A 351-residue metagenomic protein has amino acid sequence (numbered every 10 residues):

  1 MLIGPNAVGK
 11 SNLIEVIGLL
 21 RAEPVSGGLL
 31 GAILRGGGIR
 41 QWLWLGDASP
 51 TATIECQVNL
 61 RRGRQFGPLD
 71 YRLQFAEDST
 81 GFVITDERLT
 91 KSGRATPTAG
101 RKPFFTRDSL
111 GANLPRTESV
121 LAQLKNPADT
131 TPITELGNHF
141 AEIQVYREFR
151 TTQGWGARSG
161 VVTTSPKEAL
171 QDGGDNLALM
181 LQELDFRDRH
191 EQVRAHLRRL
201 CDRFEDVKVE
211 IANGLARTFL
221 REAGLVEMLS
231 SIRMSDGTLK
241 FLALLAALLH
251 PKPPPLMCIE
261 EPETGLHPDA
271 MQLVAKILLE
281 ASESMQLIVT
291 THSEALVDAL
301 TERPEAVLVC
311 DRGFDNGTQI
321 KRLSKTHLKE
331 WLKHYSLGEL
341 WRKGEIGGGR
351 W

Functional and structural regions predicted by a protein language model:
M1-G36, G173, F241-L242, T290-S293: Phosphate-binding glycine-rich loops of NTP-binding sites
I14-G81: Conserved P-loop NTP-binding catalytic core
C56-R64, K91, L220-G224, R312: Short acidic, glycine-rich loop/turn motifs
G63-R199: Electropositive, glycine-dotted interaction segments that contact anionic polymers or phosphate-rich ligands
Q65-D70, V226-M228, G317-T318: Short, mixed charged/polar active-site loops that provide acid/base catalysis or chelate metal/phosphate cofactors
A195-L249, L256-M271: Conserved ABC ATPase signature
L273-W351: C-terminal lobe/lid and adjacent interdomain/linker elements of RecA-like ASCE P-loop ATPase modules
